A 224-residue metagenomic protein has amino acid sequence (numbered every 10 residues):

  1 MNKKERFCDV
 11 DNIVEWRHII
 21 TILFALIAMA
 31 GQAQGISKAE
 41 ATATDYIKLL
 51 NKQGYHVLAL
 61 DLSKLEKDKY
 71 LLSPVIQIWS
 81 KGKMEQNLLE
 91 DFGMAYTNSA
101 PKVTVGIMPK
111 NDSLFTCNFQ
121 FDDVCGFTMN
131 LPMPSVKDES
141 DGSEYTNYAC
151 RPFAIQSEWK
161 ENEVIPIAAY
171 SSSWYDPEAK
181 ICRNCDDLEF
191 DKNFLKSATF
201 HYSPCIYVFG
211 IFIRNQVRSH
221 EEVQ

Functional and structural regions predicted by a protein language model:
M1-A39: Bacterial Sec-dependent N-terminal signal peptides
G35-D91: Start-of-domain marker
G35-T44, D176-Q224: Acidic, proline/glycine-rich low-complexity IDRs
A39, D61-S63, G106-K110, Q120-D122 (+3 more regions): A structural detector for beta-sheet-dominated domains
N51-G54, E66-D68, T97-S99, N111 (+2 more regions): Solvent-exposed loop and beta-edge segments used for protein-protein assembly and interaction
Y55-A59, C150, P204-V208: Extracellular structured ligand-interaction cores
E66-S143: Structured domain cores in non-transmembrane regions
D122-P204: Mature extracytoplasmic/lumenal regions of exported proteins
